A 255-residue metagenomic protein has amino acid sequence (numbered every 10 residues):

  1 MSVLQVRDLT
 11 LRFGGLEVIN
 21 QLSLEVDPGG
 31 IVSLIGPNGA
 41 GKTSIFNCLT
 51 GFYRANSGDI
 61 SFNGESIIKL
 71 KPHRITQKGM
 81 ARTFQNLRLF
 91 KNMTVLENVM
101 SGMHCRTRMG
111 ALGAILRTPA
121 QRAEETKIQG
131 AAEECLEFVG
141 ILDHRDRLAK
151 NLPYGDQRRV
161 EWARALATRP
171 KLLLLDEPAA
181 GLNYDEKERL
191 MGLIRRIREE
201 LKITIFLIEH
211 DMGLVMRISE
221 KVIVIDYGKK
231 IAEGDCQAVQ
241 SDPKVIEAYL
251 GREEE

Functional and structural regions predicted by a protein language model:
M1-E255: Glycine-rich phosphate-binding loops of nucleotide-dependent enzymes
